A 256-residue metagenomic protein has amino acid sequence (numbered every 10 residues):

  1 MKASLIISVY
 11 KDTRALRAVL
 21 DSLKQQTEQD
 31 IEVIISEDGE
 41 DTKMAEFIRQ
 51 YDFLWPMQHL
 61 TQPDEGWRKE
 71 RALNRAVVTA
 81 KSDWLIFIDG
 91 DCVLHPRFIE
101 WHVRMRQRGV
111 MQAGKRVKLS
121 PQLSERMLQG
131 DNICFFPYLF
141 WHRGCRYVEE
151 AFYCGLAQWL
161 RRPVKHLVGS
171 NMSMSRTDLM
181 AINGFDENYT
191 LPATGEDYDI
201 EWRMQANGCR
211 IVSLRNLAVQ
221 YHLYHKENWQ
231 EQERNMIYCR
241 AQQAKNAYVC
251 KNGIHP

Functional and structural regions predicted by a protein language model:
D21-D30: Short, acidic, metal-binding catalytic loop of nucleotide-sugar glycosyltransferases
D30-E40, Q58-Q62: Short beta-strand/loop segment that forms part of the nucleotide-sugar
E37-F47, C92: A conserved acidic beta->alpha catalytic loop
P63-A80: Glycine-rich, basic loop-to-helix element that forms the pyrophosphate-binding segment of sugar-nucleotide handling
L85: Short aromatic/hydrophobic "clamp" motif used to bind/position activated sugar donors
R97-F136: Conserved donor NDP-sugar-binding/catalytic core segment of glycosyltransferases
N132-V164: Short, flexible, basic/aromatic active-site loop/helix in glycosyltransferases
N171-N183, T190-C209: A short, conserved alpha-helix in the catalytic core of glycosyltransferases
